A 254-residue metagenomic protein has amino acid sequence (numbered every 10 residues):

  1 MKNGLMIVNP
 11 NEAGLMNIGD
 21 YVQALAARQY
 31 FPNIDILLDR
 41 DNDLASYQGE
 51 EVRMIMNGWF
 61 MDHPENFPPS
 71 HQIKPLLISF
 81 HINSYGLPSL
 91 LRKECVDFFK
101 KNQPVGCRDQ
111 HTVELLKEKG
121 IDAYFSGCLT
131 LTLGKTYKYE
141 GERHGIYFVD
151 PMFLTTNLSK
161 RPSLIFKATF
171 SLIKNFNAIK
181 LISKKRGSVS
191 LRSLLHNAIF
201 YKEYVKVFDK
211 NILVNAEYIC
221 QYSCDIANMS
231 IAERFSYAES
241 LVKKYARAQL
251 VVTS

Functional and structural regions predicted by a protein language model:
M1-S254: Active-site anion-handling motifs in enzyme catalytic cores
